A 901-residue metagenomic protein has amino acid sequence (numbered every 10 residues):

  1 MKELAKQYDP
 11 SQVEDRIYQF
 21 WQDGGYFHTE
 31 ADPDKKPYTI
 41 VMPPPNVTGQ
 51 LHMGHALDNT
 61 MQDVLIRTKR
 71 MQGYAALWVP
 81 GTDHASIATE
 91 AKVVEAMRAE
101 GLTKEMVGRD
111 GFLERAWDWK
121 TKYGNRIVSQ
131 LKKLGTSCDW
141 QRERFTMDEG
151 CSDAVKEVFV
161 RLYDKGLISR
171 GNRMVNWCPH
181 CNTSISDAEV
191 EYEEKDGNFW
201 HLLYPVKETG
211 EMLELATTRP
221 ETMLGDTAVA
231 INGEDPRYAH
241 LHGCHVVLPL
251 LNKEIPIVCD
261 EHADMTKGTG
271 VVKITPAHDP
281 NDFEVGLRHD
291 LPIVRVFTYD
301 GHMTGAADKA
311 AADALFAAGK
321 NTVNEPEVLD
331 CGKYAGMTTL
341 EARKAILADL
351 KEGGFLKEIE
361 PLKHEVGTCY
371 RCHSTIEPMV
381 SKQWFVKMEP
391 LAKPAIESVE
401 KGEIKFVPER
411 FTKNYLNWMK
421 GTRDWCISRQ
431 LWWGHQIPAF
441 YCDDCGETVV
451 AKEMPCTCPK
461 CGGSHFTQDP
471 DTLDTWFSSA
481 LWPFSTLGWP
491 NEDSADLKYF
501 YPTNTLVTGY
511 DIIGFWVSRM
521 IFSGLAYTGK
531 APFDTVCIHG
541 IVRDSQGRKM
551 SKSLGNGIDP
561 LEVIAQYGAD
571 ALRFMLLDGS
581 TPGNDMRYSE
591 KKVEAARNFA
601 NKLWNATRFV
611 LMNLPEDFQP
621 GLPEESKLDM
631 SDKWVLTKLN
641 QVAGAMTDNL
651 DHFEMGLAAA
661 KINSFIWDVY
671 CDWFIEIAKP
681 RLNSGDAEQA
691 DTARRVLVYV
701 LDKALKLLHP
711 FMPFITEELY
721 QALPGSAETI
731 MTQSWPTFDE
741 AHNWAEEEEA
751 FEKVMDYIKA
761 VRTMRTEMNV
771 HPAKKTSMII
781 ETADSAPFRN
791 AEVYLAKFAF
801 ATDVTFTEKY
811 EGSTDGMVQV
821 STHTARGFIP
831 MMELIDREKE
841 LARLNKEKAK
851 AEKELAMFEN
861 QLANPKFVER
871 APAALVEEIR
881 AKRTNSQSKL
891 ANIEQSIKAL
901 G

Functional and structural regions predicted by a protein language model:
M1-E234, T275-R288, P292-A311, R343 (+8 more regions): N-terminal, positively charged nucleic-acid-binding surface of large information/translation enzymes
D34-M42, V64, E100-T103, V128-G135 (+8 more regions): Active-site-adjacent bridging/hinge elements
P37-P43, G49, K273-I274, D443-C445 (+2 more regions): Short hydrophobic beta-strand segments
G54-I66, G73, T82-D83, C151-A154 (+8 more regions): Structured ligand/cofactor/substrate-binding pocket environments in proteins
R67-A75, A96-R109, S129, K133-C138 (+18 more regions): Secondary-structure transition/capping motifs at alpha-helix termini and the adjoining loop/turn into the next element
C181, L251, C372, D443-C445 (+1 more regions): Short Cys/His-rich metal-coordination motifs, predominantly Zn2+-binding knuckles/fingers
H201, N417-F477, L481, A526-A569 (+2 more regions): Feature 926 captures the class I aminoacyl-tRNA synthetase adenylation module centered on the KMSKS loop
L391-E409, L497-Y499, K853: Residues forming anionic-ligand binding surfaces in small-molecule and nucleic-acid pockets of primarily soluble enzymes
